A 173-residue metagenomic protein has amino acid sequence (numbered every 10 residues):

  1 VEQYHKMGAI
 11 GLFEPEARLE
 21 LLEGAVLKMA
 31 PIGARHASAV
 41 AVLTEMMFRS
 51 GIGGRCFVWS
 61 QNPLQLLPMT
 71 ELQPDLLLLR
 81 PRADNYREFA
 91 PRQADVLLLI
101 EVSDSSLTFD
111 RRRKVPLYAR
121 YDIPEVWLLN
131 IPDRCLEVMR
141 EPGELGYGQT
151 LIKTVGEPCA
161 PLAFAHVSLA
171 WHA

Functional and structural regions predicted by a protein language model:
V1-A173: Gly/Pro/Ser/Thr-rich low-complexity, intrinsically disordered segments predominantly at protein N-termini
